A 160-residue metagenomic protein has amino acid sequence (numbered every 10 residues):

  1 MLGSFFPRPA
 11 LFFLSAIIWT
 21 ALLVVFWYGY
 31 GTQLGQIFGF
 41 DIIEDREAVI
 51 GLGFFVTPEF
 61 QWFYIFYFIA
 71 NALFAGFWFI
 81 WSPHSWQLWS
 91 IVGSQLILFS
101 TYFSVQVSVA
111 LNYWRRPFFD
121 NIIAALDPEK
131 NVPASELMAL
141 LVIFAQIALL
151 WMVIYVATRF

Functional and structural regions predicted by a protein language model:
M1-F5: Short, Lys/Arg-rich, polar N-terminal cytosolic tail immediately upstream of the first transmembrane signal-anchor
R8, R46, R115-R116, R159: Arginine residue identity/basic-tract feature
P9-W19, F55-V107, D127-F160: Transmembrane-helix motif of ABC transporter permease domains
F26-E44, V107-N121: Membrane-helix interface motif
Q36-F55, D120-K130: Perimembrane loop-to-helix junctions flanking transmembrane segments
